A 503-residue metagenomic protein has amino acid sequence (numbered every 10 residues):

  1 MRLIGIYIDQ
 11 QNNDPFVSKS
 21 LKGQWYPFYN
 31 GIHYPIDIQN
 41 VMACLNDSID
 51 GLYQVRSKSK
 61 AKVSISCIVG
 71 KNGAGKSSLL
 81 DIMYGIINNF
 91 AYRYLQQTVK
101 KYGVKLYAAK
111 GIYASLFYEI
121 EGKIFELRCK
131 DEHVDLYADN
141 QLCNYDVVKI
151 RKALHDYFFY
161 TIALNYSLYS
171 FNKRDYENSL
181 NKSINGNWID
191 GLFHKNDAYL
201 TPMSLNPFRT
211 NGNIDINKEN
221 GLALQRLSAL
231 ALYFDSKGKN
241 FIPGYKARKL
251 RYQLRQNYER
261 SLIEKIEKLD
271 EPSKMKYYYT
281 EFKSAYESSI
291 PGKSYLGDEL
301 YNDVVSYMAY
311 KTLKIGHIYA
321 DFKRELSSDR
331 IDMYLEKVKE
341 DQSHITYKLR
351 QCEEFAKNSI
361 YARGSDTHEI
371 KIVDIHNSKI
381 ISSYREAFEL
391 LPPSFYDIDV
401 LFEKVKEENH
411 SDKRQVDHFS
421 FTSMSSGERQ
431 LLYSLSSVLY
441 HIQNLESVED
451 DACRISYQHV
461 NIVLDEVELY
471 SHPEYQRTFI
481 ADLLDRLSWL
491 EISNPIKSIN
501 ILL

Functional and structural regions predicted by a protein language model:
R2-Y7, Y107-I112, F117-V416: Coupling/switch/interface segments within P-loop NTPase motor domains and analogous charged loops in nucleic-acid
I6-N89, D397-L503: Switch/communication elements of ASCE P-loop NTPase nucleotide-binding domains
K19-P35, Q39-Q54, K58, D81-F117 (+4 more regions): Conserved small-residue
N40, T98-K100, F234-P243, I492-P495: Short C-terminal domain-edge/linker segments immediately following a structured domain
R93-Y94, S228-Y233, V448, L487-W489: Glycine-rich loops and low-complexity Gly/Arg-rich segments that provide flexible linkers or classic glycine-based
Q96-L106, E177-N187, V448-S456, S493-L503: Short, glycine/acidic-rich hinge or "gate" loops at secondary-structure transitions that mediate conformational
